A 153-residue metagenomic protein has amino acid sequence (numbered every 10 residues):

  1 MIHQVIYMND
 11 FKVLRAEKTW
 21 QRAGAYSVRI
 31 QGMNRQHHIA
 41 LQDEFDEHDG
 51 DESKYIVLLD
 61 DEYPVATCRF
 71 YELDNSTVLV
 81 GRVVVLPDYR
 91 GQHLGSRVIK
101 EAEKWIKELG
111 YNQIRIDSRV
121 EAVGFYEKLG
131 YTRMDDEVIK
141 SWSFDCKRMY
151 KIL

Functional and structural regions predicted by a protein language model:
M1-T19: Conserved N-terminal entry element of GNAT/NAT acetyltransferase domains
R29, Y126, Y131: Conserved active-site tyrosine of GNAT-family acetyltransferases
Q42-D43, D49, S53-A66: Conserved beta-hairpin
V57, Y63-Y71, L79-V84: Conserved beta-strand in the GNAT
E72-G81, R90-G91, K140-C146: A conserved beta-turn-beta hairpin within the catalytic core of GNAT-like acetyltransferases that forms part
V85, G91-K104: Conserved acetyl-CoA-binding loop-helix of GNAT-fold acetyltransferases
I99, I106-S118: Conserved GNAT acetyl-CoA-binding A-motif
R115-D117, T132-R148: Conserved catalytic-core motifs of GNAT/GCN5-like acyltransferases
